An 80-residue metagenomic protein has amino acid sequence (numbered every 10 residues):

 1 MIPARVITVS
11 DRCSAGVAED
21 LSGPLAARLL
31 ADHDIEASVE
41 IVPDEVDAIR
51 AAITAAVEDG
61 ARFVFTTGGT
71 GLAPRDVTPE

Functional and structural regions predicted by a protein language model:
M1-E80: Non-catalytic beta/alpha edge segments that cap or flank active sites
